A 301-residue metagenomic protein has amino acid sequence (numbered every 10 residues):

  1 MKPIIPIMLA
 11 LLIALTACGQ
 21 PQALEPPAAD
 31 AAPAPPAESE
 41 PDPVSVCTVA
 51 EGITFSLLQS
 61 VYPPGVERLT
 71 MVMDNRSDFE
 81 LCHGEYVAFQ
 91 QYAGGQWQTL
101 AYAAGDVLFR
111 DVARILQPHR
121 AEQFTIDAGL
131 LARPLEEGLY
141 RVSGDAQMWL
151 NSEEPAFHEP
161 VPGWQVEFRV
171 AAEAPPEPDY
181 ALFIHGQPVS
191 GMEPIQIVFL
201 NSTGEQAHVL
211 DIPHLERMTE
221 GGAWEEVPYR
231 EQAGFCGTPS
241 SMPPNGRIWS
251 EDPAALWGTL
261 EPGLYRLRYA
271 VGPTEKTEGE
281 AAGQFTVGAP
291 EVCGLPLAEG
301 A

Functional and structural regions predicted by a protein language model:
K2-A10: Sec-dependent signal peptide recognition, specifically the positively charged N-region followed immediately by
L15-A17: C-terminal motif of bacterial Sec signal peptides marking the signal peptidase cleavage site
G19-P21: Bacterial signal peptide processing site
P26-A103, R110, D145-Q147, N151-R230 (+1 more regions): Primarily secretory-pathway and cell-envelope proteins
P63-P64, P118, E136-E137, S190-G191 (+2 more regions): Surface-exposed loops/turns
G105-R133, Q232-G258: Intrinsically disordered, low-complexity Pro/Gly/Ser/Thr-rich segments with frequent PxxP/GP/PP motifs and embedded
A121, L135-D145, R247, L260-A270: A short tyrosine-centered beta-strand micro-motif
